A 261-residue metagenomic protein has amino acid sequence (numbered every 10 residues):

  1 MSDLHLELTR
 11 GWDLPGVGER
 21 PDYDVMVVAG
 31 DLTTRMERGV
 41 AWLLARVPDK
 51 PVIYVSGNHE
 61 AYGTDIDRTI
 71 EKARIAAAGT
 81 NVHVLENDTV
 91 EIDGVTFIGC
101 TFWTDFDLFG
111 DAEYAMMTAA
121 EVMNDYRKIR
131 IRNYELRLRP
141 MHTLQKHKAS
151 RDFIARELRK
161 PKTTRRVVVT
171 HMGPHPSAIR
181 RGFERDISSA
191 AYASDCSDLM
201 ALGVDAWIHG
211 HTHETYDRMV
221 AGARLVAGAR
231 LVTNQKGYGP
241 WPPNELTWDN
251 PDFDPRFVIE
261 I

Functional and structural regions predicted by a protein language model:
M1-S2, M26-D31, I53-N58, H83-N87 (+3 more regions): Active-site neighborhood of phospho(di)ester-bond hydrolases with catalytic His/Asp-centered motifs
M1-V55, E60-T69, P140: N-terminal active-site segment of His-dependent metallophosphoesterases
H5-W12, T33-R38, H59-T69, T89-E91 (+4 more regions): Active-site environment of divalent metal-dependent phosphoester hydrolases
R35, H142-F153, S188-Y192, P251: Soluble or luminal CAZymes and related metallo-dependent hydrolases
Y54-E60, D65-A115, M123-N124: A basic- and aromatic-enriched beta-loop-alpha substructure that forms the phosphate/nucleotide- and DNA/RNA-contacting
T80, R180, D186-D205, H213-I261: Binuclear metal-dependent phosphoesterase catalytic core
T89-G99, R165, V220-R230: Beta-strand-turn-beta hairpins that frame and shape the catalytic cleft of phosphate-ester-processing enzymes
I98-V167, M172-F183: Active-site-proximal loop/helix segment associated with metal-binding centers of metalloenzymes
